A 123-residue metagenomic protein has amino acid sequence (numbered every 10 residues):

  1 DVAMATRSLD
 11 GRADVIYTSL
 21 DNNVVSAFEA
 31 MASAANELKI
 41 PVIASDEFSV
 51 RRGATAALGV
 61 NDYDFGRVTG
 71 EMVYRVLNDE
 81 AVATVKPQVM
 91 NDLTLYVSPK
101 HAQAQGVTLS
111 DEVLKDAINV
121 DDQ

Functional and structural regions predicted by a protein language model:
D1-Q123: Short hydrophobic alpha-helices and adjacent helix-cap/hinge residues
